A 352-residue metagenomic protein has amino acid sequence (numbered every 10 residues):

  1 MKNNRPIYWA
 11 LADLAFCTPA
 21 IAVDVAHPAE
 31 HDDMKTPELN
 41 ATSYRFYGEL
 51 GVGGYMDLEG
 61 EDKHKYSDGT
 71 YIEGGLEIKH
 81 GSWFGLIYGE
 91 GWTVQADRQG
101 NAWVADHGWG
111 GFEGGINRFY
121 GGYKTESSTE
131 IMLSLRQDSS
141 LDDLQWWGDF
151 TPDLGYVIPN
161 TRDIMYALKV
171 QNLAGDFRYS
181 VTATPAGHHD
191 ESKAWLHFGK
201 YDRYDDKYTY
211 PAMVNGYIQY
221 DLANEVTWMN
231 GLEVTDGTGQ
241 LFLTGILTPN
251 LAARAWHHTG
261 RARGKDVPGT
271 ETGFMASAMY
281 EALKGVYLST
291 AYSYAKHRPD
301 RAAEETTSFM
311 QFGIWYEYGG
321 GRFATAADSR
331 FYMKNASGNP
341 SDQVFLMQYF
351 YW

Functional and structural regions predicted by a protein language model:
M1-E49: N-terminal periplasmic/intermembrane-space "pro-region" immediately following the signal or transit peptide
P37-E49, K65-H188, Y220: Outer membrane beta-barrel
L39-E49, Y71, S82-L86, E130-M132 (+7 more regions): Outer-membrane beta-barrel architecture
T42, M56, K63-I72, F112-N117 (+8 more regions): Residues that define the transmembrane beta-barrel architecture of outer-membrane proteins
V52-L58, I78-S82, G89-Q95, L135-S140 (+10 more regions): Transmembrane beta-strands of outer-membrane beta-barrel pores
L58-K65, R98-G111, D153-N160, D190-K207 (+5 more regions): Outer-membrane beta-barrel domain signature
S82, D176-S180, G199-F309: Detector for outer-membrane/organellar transmembrane beta-barrel domains, recognizing the amphipathic beta-strand
F312-Y318, P340-W352: Outer-membrane beta-barrel "beta-signal"
